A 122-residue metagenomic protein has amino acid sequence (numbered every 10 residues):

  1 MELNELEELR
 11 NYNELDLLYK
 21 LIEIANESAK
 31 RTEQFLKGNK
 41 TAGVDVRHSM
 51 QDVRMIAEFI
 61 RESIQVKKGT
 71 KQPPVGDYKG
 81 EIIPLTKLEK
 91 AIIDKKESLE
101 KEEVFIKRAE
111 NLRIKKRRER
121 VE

Functional and structural regions predicted by a protein language model:
M1-L6, Q72-G76, I82-E122: Intrinsically disordered, compositionally biased charged tails
E2-E8, N13-L17, K30-F35, F59 (+4 more regions): Long, low-complexity or tandemly repetitive, helically biased scaffold regions used for multimeric assembly/adhesion
Y19-I22, N26, Q51-E58: Generic structural signal for well-ordered, non-transmembrane alpha-helical segments in soluble/cytosolic regions
S28-G38, A42, I64-K67: Secondary-structure edge/capping motif, primarily at the C-terminal ends of alpha-helices and the immediately following
G43-Q51: Short, charged, amphipathic alpha-helical segments
